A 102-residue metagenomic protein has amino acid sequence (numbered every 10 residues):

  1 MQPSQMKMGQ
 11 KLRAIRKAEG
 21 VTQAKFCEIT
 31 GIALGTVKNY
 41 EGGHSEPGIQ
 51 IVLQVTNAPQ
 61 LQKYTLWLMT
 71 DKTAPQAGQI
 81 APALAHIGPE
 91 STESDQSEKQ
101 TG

Functional and structural regions predicted by a protein language model:
M1-E19, E98-T101: A short, Lys/Arg-rich alpha-helix, primarily the initiator
M6, K17, G31, G42-H44: Residue-level detection of the helix-turn-helix DNA-binding "recognition helix"
R13, K38-N39, M69: Key DNA-contacting residues within the recognition helix of helix-turn-helix
R16, C27, T56: The alpha-helix within a helix-turn-helix
G20-N39: Short alpha-helical DNA-recognition segment
N39, G43, Q54: Alpha-helical DNA-recognition elements
I49-L66: DNA major-groove recognition helix of helix-turn-helix/homeodomain DNA-binding modules
L66-G102: Short, charged recognition helix plus adjacent turn of helix-turn-helix-like nucleic-acid-binding domains
